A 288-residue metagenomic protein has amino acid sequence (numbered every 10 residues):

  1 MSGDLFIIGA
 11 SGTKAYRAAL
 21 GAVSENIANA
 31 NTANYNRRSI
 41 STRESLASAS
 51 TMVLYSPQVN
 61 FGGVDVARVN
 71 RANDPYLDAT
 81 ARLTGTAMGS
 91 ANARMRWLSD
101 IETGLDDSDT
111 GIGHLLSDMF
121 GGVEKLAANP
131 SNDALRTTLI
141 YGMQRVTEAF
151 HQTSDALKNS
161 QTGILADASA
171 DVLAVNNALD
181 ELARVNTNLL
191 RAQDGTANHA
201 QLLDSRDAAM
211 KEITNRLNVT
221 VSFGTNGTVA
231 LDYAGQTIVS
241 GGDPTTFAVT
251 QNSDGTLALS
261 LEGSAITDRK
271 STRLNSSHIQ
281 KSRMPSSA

Functional and structural regions predicted by a protein language model:
M1-Q144, E148-L157, I164, D204-A208 (+1 more regions): Bacterial Type III/flagellar export signals at protein N-termini
D133-A134, A192, T196: A conserved hydrophobic secondary-structure block that centers on an alpha-helix together with its immediately flanking
V146-Q193, K270: Long, non-coiled-coil amphipathic alpha-helical linker/lever segments that couple catalytic cores to other domains
G195-H199, L203-M210: Aromatic-residue-lined binding/catalytic grooves and analogous aromatic/hydrophobic interfacial grooves in multimeric
K270, L274-A288: Single conserved hydrophobic/aromatic residue that forms the stacking wall/gate of nucleotide- or nucleobase-binding
